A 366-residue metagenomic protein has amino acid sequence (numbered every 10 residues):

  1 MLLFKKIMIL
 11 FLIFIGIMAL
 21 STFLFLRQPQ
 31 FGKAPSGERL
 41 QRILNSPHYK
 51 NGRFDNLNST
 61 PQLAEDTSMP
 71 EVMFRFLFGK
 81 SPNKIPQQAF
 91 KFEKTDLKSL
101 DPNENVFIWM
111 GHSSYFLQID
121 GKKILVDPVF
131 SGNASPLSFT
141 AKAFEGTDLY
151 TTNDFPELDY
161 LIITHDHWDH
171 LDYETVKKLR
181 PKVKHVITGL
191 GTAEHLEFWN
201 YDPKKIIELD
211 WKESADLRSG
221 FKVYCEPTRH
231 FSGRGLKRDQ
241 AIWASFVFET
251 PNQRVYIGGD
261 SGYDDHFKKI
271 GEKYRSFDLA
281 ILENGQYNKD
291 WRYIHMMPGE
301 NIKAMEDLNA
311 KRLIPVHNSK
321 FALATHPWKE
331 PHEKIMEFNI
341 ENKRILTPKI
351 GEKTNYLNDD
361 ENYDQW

Functional and structural regions predicted by a protein language model:
L2-A141, T250-I257, D278-G285: Metallo-beta-lactamase
K6-L10, F14-E38, R42-L44, Y49-G52 (+4 more regions): Cap/insert and terminal regions of metallo-dependent hydrolase folds
S46, T140-L190, R275-I281: Active-site metal-binding motif and surrounding structural segment of the metallo-beta-lactamase
P82-E104, G189-Q253, K334-D359: Metallo-beta-lactamase
S114-Q118, D216-S276, R292, M296-E300: Catalytic core of the metallo-beta-lactamase
L117, D127, H165, D172 (+6 more regions): Divalent metal-coordination and catalytic microenvironments
P128-F130, D166, T228-R229, G259-S261 (+2 more regions): Active-site metal-binding loops of divalent metal-dependent hydrolases
F130-T147, G233-K237, N288-I294, A322: Acidic/histidine-rich helix-loop elements that form or flank divalent-metal/phosphate-binding sites at the catalytic
